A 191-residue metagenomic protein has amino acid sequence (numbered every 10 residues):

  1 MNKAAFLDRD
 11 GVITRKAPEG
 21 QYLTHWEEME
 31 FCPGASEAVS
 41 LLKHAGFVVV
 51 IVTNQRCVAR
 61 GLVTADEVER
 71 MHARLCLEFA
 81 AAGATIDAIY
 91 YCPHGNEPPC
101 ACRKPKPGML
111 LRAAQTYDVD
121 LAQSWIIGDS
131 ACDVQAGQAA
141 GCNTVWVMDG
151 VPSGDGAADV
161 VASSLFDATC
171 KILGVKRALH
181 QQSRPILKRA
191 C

Functional and structural regions predicted by a protein language model:
M1-R9, A162, C170, G174-C191: Non-catalytic pre-domain segments flanking phosphatase-related domains
M1-V48: Active-site neighborhood of HAD-like aspartate-dependent phosphohydrolases
L23-E30, V63-R70, K104-P105: Alpha-helix N-cap and loop-to-helix initiation/capping positions
H25, I86-A88, L121-S124: Short acidic capping loops at alpha-helix termini that bridge into adjacent secondary structure
A35, V39-H72, T85-P98, G137: Substrate-recognition element of Asp-dependent hydrolases with the DxDx(T/V) motif
H72-Y91, G154-G174: Structural recognition of alpha->loop->beta junctions
A101-A131: Conserved Lys-Pro-Asp/Glu-containing loop-to-beta segment of HAD-superfamily phosphomonoesterases, centered on
I126-S163: Acidic, Mg2+-coordinating phosphoryl-transfer loop and its flanking beta/alpha structural elements, shared across
